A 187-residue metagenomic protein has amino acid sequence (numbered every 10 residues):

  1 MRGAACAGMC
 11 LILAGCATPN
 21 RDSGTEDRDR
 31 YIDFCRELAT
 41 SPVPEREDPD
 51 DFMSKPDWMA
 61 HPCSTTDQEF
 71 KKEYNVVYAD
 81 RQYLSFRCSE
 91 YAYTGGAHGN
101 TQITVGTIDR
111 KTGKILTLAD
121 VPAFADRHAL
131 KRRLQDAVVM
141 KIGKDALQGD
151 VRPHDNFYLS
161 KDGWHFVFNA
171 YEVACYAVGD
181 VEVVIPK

Functional and structural regions predicted by a protein language model:
M1-A14: Sec-dependent bacterial lipoprotein signal peptides
C16-K187: Compositionally biased intrinsically disordered regions enriched in Thr/Gly
